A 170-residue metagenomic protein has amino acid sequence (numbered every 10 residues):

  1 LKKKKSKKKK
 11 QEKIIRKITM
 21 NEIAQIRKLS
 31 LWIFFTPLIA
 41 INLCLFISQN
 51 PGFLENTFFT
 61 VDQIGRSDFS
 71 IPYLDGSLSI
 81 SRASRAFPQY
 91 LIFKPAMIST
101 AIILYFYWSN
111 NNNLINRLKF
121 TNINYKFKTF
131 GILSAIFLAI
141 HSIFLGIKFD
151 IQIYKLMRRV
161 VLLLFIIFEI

Functional and structural regions predicted by a protein language model:
S6-K10: Intrinsic disorder/low-complexity segments enriched in small, polar and charged residues
K13-K17: Generic short N-terminal amphipathic or hydrophobic helices
I18-I23, I80-R82: Cytosolic juxtamembrane amphipathic/interface segments immediately preceding and feeding into a transmembrane helix
N21-I39: Alpha-helical transmembrane segments and their helix-start/interface "positive-inside/aromatic belt" motifs in integral
I23, N113-K126: Membrane-interface helix-boundary motifs at transmembrane edges
S30, I41-N111, K128, I132-L163: Early transmembrane hairpin module of multi-pass membrane proteins
F168-I170: Alpha-helical transmembrane segments in multipass membrane proteins, preferentially the mid-helix core
